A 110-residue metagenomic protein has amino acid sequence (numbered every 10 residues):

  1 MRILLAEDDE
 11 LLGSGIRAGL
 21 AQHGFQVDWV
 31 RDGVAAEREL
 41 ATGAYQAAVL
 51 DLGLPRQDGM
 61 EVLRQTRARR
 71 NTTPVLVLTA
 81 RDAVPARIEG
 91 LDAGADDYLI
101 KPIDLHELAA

Functional and structural regions predicted by a protein language model:
M1-A110: N-terminal/domain-start alpha-helical segments
